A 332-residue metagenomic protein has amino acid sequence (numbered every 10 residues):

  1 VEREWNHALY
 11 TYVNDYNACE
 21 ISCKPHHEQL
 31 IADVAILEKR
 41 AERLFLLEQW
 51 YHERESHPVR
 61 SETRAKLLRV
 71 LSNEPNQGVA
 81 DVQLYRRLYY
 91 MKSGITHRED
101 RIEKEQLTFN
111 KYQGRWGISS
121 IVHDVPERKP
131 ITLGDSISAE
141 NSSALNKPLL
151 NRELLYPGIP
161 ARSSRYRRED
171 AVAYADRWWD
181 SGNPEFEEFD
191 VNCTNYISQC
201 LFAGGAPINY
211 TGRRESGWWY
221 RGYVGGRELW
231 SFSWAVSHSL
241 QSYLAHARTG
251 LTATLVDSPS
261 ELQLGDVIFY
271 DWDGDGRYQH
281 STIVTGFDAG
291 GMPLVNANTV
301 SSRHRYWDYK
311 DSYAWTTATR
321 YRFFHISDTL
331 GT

Functional and structural regions predicted by a protein language model:
V1-R54, E185, A203: Core segments of small alpha/beta cavity-forming domains
L46-M91: Surface-exposed, charged secondary-structure patches
A65-S72, E103-N110, T282: Hydrophobic/aromatic beta-strand elements that line small-molecule binding cavities or substrate pockets in beta-rich
V70-A80, F109-R115, A289-G290: A short, structured loop/turn motif at beta-sheet edges
D100-L149, M292-N298: Short beta-strand edge/turn micro-motifs at domain boundaries
L149-S231: N-terminal capping segments
Y220-L294: ...with weaker cross-activation on analogous glycine-rich loops/strands in unrelated enzymes
M292-S301, W307-T332: Low-complexity, Gly/Ser/Thr/Pro-rich intrinsically disordered linker/tail segments
